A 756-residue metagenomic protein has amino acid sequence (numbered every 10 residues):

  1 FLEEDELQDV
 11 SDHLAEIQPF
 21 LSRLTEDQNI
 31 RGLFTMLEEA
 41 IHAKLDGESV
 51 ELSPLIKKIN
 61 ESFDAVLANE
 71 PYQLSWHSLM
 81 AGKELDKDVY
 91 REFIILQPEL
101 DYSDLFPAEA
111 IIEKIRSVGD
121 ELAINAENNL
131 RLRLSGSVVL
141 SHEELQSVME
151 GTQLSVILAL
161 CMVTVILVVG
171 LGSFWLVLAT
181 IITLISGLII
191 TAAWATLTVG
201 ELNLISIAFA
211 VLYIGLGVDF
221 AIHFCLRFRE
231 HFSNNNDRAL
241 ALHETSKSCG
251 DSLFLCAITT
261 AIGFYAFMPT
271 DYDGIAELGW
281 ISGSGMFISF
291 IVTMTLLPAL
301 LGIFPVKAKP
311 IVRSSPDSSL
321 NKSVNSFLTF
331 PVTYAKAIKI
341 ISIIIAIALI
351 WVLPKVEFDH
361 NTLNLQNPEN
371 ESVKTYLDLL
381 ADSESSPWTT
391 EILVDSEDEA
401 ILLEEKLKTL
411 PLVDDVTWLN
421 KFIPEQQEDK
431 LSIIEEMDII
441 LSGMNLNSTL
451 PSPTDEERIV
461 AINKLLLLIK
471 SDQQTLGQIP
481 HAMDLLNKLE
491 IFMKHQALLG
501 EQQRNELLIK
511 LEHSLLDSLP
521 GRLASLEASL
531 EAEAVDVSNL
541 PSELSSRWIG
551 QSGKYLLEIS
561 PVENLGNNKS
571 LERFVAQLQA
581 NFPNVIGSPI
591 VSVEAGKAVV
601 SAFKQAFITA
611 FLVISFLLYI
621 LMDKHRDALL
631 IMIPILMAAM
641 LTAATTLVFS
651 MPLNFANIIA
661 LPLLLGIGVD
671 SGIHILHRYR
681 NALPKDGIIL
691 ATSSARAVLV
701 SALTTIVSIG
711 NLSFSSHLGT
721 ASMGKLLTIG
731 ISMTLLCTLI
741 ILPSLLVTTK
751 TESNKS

Functional and structural regions predicted by a protein language model:
F1, E70-E84, L328-A337, P354-D398 (+7 more regions): Solvent-exposed, non-transmembrane loop/terminal regulatory segments of multi-pass membrane proteins
F1-E38, K408-V460: Solvent-exposed, membrane-proximal periplasmic/extracellular interface segments of envelope transport and secretion
D12-S22, T35, E39, E113 (+8 more regions): Solvent-exposed, polar/charged alpha-helical surfaces in well-ordered, non-transmembrane soluble domains, broadly
H42-S173, K470-A610, I614: Extracytoplasmic
D88, D382-S386, T409-P411, R547-G553 (+4 more regions): A structural signal for short secondary-structure junctions
E92, S386-T390, G553-Y555, L661: Short amphipathic alpha-helical segments
L100-F106, A110-L365, E563-S756: Membrane-embedded transmembrane helical bundles of large multi-pass transporters/channels
